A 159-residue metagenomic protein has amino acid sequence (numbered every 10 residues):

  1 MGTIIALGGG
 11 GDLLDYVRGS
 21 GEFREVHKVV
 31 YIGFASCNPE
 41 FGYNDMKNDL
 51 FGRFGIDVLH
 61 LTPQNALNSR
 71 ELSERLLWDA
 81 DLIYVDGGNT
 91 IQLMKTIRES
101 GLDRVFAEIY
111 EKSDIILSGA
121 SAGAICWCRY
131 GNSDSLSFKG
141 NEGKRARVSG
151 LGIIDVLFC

Functional and structural regions predicted by a protein language model:
M1-L82, D86: N-terminal beta1-alpha1 cap of cysteine-dependent amidohydrolase-like domains
G10, A35, N89-T90, S121-I125: Gly/Ser/Thr-rich beta-alpha loop segments that engage phosphate groups in nucleotides
L14, P39, L93-M94, C128: Glycine/Thr-rich phosphate-binding loops of Rossmann-like dinucleotide-binding domains
I32-A35, I56-H60, G88-N89, E111-D114 (+2 more regions): Short, surface-exposed, polar/charged, turn-prone segments marking secondary-structure boundaries
M46-F51, Y84, I91, I109-Y110 (+1 more regions): Broad hydrophobic/π-residue packing in well-ordered secondary structure
Y84-V85, N89-I97, C126: Conserved PLP-enzyme active-site core in the AAT-like
K95-T96, L102-C159: Class I SAM-dependent methyltransferase SAM-binding "motif I" and its flanking Rossmann-like core
